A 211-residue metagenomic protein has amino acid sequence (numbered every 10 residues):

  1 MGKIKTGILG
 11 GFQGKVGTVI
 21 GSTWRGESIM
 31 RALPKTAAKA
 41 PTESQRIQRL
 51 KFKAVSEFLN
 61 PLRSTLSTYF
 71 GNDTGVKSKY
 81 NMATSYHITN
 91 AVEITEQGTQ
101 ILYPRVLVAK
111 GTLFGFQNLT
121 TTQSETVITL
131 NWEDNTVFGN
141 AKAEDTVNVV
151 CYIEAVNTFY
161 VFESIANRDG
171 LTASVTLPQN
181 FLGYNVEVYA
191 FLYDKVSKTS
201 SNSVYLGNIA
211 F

Functional and structural regions predicted by a protein language model:
M1-F116: Long, polar/Ser/Thr-enriched low-complexity segments that form simple helices or flexible linkers at protein ends
T74-F211: Charged linear interaction tracts used for macromolecular binding and regulation
